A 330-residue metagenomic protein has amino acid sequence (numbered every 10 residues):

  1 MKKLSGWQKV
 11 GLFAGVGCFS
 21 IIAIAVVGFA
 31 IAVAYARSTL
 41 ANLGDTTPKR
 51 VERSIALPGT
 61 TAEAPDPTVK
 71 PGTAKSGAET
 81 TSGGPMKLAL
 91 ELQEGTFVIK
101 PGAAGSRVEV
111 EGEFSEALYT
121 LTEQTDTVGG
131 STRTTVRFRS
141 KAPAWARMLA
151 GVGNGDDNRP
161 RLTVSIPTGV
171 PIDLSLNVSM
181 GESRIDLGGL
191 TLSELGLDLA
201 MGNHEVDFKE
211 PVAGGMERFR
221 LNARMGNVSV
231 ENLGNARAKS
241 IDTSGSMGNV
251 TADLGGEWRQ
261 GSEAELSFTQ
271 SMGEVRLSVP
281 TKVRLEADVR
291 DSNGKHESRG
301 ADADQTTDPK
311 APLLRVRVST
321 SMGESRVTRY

Functional and structural regions predicted by a protein language model:
K2-T120, A142-P171, D186, H204-E205 (+3 more regions): Short acidic/polar N-terminal linker immediately downstream of export determinants
P67, A103, E109-F114, Y119-T122 (+2 more regions): Short, surface-exposed interaction patches in beta-rich subdomains that mediate adhesion/assembly near membranes
T80-G84, G129, P167-I172, L190-L192 (+4 more regions): Edge/loop elements at the starts and ends of beta-strands within beta-rich repeat scaffolds
L92, T127-G129, Q270, T320: Generic beta-strand structural signal
T125-F138, N158, T168, L197: Glycine- and small hydrophobic-enriched segments that form the cores of compact globular domains
S175-G214: Right-handed parallel beta-helix
